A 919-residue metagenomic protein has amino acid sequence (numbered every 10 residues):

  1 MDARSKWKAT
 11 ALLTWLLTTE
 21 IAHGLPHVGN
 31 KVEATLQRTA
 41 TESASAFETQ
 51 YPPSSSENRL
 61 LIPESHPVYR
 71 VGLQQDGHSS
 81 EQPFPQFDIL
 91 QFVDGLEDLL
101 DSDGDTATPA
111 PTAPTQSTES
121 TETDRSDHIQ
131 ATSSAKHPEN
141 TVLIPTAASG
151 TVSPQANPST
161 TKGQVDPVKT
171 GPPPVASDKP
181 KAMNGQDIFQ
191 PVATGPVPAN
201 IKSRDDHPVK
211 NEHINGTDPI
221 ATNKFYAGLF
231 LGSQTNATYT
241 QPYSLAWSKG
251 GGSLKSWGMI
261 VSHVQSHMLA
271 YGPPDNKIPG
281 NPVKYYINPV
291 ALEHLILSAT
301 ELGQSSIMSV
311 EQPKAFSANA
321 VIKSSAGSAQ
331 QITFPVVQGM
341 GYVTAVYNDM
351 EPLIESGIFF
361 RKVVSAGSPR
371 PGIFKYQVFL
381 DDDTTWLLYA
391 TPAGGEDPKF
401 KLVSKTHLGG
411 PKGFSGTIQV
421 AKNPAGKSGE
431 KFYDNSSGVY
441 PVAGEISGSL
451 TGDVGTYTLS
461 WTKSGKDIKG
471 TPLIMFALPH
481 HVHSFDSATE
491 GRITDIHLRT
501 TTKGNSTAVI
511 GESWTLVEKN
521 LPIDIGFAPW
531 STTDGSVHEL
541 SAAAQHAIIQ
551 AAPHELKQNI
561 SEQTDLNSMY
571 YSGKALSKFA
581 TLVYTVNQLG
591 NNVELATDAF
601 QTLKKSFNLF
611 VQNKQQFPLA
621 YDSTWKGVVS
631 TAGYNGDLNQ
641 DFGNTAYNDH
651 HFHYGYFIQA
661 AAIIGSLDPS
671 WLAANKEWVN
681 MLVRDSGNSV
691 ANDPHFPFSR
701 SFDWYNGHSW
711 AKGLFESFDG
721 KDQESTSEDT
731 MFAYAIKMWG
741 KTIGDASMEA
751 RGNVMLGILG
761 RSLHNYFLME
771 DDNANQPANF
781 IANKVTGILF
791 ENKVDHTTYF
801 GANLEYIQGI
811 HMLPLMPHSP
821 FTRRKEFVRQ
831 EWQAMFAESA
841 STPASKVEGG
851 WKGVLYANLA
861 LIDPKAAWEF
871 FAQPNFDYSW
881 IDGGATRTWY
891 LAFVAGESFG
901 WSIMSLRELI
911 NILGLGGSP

Functional and structural regions predicted by a protein language model:
D2, K6, W15, E20-H651 (+7 more regions): Ser/Thr/Asn(+Pro)-rich, low-complexity disordered segments
L566-N587, N644-W671, N675-V679, S725-A733: Aromatic-rich carbohydrate-recognition surfaces in CAZymes
T597-Q601, A673-M681, A750: Short sequence/structural elements of tandem HEAT/ARM alpha-solenoid repeats
L682-S686: Extended, hydrophobic alpha-helical segments in both membrane/secreted and soluble proteins
D722: Substrate-binding surface in catalytic domains of secreted glycosidases
A735-M738: "A position-specific structural signal for the A-helix of alpha-solenoid helical repeats
